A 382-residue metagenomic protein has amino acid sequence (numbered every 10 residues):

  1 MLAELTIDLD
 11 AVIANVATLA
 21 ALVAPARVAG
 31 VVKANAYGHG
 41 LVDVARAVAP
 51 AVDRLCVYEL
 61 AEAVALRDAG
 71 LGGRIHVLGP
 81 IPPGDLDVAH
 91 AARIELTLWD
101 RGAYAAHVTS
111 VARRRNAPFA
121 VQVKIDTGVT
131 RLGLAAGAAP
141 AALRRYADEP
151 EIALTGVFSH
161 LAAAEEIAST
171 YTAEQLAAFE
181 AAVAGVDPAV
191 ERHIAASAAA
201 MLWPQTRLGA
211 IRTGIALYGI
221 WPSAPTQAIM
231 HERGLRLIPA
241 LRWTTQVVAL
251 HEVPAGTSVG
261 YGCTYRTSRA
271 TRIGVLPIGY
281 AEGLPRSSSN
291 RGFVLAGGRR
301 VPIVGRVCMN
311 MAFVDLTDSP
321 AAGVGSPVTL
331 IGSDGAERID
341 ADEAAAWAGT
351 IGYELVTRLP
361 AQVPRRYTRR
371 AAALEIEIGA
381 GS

Functional and structural regions predicted by a protein language model:
L2-A17, A21, R27, E62 (+5 more regions): Active-site anion/phosphate-binding pocket segments in diverse small-molecule metabolic enzymes
A3-I7, A11-A14, A24-I194, T206-R207: Active-site-proximal beta-alpha core segment in soluble small-molecule metabolic enzymes
